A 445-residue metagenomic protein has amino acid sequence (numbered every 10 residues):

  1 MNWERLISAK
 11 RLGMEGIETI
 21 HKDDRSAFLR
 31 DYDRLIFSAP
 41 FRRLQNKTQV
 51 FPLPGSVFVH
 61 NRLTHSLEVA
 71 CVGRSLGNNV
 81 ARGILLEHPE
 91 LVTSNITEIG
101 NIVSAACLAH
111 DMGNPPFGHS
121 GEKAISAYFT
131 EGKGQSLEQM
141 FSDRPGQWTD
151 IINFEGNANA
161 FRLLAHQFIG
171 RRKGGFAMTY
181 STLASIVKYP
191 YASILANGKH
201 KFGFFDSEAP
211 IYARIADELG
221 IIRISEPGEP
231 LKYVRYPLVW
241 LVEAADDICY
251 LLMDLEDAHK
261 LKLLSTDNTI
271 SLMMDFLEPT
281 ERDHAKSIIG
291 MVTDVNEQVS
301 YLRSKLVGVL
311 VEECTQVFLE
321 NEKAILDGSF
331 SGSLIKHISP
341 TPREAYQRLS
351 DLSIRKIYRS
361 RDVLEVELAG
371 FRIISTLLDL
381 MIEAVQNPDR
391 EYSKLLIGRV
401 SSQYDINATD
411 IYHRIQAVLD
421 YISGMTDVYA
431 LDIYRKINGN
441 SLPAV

Functional and structural regions predicted by a protein language model:
M1-D24, I36-K47, S56, L67 (+4 more regions): Sequence-structural signature of the catalytic-core scaffold of metal-dependent phosphohydrolases that act on
R30-R42, I338-A345: Acidic, low-complexity proline/glycine-rich segments
K47-V57, L352-I357: A short small-residue
H60-T64: Low-complexity, highly charged intrinsically disordered N-terminal segments that act as targeting/localization
N78, A165, Y250-M253, D257 (+5 more regions): Charged/polar positions within long, soluble alpha-helices
P279-H413, M425, P443: C-terminal subdomains that position terminal phosphate/3'-OH groups for nucleotidyl transfer/ligation, primarily on
L395, A417-V445: C-terminal structured interaction module
